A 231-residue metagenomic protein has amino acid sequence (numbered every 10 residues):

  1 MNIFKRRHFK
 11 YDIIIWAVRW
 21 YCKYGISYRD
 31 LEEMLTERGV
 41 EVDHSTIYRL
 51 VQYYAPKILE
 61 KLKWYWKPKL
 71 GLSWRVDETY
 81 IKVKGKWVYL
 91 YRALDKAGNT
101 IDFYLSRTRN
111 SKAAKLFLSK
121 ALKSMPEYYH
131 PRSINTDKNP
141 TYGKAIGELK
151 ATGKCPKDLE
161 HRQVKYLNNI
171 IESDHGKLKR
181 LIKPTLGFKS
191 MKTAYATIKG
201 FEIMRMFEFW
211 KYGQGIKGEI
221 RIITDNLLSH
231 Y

Functional and structural regions predicted by a protein language model:
M1-Y231: Residue-level recognition of single "structural anchor" positions that define or cap local secondary structure
